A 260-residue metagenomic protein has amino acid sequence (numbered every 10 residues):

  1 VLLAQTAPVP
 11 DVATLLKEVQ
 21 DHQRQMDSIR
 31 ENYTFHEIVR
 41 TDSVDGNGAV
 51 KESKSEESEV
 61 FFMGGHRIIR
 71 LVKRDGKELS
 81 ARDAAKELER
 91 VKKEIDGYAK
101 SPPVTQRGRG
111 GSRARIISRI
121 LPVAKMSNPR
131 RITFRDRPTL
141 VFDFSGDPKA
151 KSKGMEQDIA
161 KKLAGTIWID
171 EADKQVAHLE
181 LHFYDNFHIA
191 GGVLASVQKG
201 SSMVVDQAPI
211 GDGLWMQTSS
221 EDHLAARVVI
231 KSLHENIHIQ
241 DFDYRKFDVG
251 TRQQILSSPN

Functional and structural regions predicted by a protein language model:
V1-L3: Bacterial N-terminal signal peptides
Q5-A164, E171-H178, H182-S201, D206-Q217 (+1 more regions): Structured extracytoplasmic
